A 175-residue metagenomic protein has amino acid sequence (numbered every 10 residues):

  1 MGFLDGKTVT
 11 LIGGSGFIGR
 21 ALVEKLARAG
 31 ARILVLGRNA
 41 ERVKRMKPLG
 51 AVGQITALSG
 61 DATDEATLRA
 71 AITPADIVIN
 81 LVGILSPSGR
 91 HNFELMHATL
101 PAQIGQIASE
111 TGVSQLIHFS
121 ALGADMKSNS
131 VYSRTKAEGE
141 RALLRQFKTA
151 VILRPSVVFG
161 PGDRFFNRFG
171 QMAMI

Functional and structural regions predicted by a protein language model:
G2, K7-A29: N-terminal Rossmann NAD(P)H-binding glycine-rich loop of SDR-like oxidoreductase domains
T8, D76-I77, Q115: Structural motif
A31-E41: Conserved glycine-rich Rossmann-like NAD(P)H-binding loop of the short-chain dehydrogenase/reductase
L36, L81, L153: The conserved SAM/SAH-binding core of class I Rossmann-like methyltransferase domains, concentrating on the hydrophobic
E41, R45, G50-Q103, I107-E110 (+1 more regions): NAD(P)H-binding glycine-rich loop region in Rossmannoid oxidoreductase-like domains and their noncatalytic homologs
I84-L85, H91-G160: Conserved Rossmann-fold NAD(P)-dependent oxidoreductase catalytic core, especially the SDR/UDP-sugar
S156-I175: NAD(P)-dependent short-chain dehydrogenase/reductase
